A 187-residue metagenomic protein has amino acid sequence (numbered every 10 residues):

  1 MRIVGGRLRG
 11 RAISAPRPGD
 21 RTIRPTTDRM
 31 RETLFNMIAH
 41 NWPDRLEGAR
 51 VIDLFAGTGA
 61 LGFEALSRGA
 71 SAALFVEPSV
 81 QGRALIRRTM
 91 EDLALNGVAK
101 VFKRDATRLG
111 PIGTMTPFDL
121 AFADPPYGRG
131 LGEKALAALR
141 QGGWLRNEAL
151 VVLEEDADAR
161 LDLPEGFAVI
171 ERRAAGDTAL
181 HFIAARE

Functional and structural regions predicted by a protein language model:
M1-E187: Class I S-adenosyl-L-methionine-dependent methyltransferase catalytic core
